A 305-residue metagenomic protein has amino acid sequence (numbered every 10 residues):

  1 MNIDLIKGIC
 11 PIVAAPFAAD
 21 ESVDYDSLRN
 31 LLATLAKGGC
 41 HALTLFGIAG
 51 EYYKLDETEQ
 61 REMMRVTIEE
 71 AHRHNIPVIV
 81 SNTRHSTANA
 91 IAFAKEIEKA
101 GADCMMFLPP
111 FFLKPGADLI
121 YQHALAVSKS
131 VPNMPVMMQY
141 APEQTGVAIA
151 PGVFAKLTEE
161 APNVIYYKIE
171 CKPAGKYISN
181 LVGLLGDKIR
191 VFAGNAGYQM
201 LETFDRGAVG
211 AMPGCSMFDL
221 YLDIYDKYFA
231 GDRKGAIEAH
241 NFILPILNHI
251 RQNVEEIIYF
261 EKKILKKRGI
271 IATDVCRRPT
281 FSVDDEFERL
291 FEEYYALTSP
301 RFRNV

Functional and structural regions predicted by a protein language model:
M1-D4, R303-V305: Basic/polar N-terminal segments that are highly enriched at the extreme N-terminus, encompassing both cleavable
N2-A148, L265, F281: Active-site beta->alpha loop and helix N-cap motifs at the rims of alpha/beta catalytic domains
C10-A14, G38-C40, D205-A208, S216 (+1 more regions): C-terminal alpha-helical cap/extension of soluble enzyme domains
L28, M64, A90, A124 (+4 more regions): A general structural signal for well-ordered alpha-helical segments in protein cores
N30, E62, K156, G235-A239 (+1 more regions): Short, solvent-exposed alpha-helical surface patches in well-structured domains
L35, T67, I97, V127 (+4 more regions): Hydrophobic alpha-helical packing residues
K129-S130, A141-V254: Catalytic alpha/beta core domains of metabolic enzymes, predominantly
